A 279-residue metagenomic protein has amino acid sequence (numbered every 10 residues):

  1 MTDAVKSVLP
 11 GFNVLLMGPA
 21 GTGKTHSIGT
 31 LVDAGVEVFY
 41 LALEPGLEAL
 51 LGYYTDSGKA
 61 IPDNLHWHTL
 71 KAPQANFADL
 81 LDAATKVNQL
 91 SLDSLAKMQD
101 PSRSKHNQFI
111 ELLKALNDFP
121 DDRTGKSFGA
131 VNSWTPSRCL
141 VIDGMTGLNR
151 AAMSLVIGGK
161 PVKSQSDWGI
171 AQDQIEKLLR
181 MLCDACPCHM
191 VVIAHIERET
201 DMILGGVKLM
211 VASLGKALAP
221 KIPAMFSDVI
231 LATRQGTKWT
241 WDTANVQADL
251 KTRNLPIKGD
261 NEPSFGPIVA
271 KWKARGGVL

Functional and structural regions predicted by a protein language model:
T2-T124, G129, S133-P136, G147: Conserved P-loop
V38, M190, V229-L231: Short, well-ordered beta-strand core segments
L41-L43, I193, A232: Generic beta-sheet signal
E44-E48, K71-A75, T146-G147, I196-D201 (+2 more regions): Conserved nucleotide-binding/hydrolysis micro-motifs of P-loop NTPases
L51, A152-M153, G236: Hydrophobic alpha-helical membrane-insertion segments
P73-N76, D143, R180, A224-D228: A short, hydrophobic secondary-structure junction motif
G129-K221: P-loop NTPase motor core
D184-A185, E197-L279: Conserved GTP-binding G-domain of TRAFAC-class P-loop NTPases and closely related GTPase folds
